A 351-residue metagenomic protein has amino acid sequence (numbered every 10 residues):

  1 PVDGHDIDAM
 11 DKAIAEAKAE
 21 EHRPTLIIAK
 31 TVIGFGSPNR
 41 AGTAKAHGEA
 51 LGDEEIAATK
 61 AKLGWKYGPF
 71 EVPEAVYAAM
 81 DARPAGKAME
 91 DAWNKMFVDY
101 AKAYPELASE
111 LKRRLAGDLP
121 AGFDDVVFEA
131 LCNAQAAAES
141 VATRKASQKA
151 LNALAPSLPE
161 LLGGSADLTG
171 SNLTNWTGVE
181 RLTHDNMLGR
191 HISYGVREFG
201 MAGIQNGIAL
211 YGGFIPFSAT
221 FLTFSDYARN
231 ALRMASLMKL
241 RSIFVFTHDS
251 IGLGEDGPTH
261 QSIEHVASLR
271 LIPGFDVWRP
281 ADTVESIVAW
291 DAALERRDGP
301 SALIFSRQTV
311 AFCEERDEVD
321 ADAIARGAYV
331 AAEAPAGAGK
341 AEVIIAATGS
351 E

Functional and structural regions predicted by a protein language model:
P1-R197: Conserved acidic/glycine
S193-I344: Conserved thiamine diphosphate
A346-E351: Glycine-rich phosphate/diphosphate-binding loop of Rossmann-like nucleotide-binding domains
